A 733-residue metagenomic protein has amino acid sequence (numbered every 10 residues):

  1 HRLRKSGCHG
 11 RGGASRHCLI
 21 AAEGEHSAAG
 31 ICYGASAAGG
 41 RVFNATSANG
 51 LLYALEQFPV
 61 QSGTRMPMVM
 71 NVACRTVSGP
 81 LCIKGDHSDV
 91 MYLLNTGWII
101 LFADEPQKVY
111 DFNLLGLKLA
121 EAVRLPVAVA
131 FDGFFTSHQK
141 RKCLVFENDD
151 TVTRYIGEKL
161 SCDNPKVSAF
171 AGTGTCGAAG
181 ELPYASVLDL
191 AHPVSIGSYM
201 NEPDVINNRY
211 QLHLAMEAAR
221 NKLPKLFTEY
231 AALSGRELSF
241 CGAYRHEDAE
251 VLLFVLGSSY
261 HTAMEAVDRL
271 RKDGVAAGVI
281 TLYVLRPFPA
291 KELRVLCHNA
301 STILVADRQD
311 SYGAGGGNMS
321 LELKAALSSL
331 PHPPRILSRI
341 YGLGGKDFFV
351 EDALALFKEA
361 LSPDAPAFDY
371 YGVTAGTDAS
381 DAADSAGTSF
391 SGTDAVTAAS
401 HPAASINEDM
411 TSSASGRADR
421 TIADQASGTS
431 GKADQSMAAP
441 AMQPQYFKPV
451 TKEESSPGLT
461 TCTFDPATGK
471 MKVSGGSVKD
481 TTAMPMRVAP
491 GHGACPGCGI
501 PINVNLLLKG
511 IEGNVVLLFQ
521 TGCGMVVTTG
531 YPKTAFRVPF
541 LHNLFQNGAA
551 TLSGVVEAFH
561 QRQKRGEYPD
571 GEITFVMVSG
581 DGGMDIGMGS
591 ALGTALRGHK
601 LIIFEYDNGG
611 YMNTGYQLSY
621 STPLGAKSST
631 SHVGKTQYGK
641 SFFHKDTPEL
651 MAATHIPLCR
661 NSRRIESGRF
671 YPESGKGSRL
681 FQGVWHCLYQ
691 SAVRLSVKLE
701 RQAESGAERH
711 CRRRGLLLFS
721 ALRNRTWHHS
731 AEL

Functional and structural regions predicted by a protein language model:
H1-M91, G97, L114, F134 (+3 more regions): Thiamine diphosphate
R2-H9, K225, E265-V279, S328-S329 (+1 more regions): Short helix-loop-beta junction
H17, V127-G242, E708-A721: Conformationally flexible catalytic loops at phosphate/diphosphate-handling active centers
I31-Y33, A54-F58, G79-G85, N113-L114 (+10 more regions): Short acidic, glycine/serine/threonine-rich loops at helix termini
K84-G133, V145, G157-N164, H332-G344 (+5 more regions): Conserved thiamine diphosphate
F240-V275, F288-V295: Redox- and metal-dependent alpha/beta enzyme cores, enriched for Fe-S-associated oxidoreductases and cofactor-handling
D307-G387, G392, P440-P449: Peripheral docking tails and interdomain loops at the edges of cofactor- or intermediate-handling domains
R537-Q682: Thiamine diphosphate
